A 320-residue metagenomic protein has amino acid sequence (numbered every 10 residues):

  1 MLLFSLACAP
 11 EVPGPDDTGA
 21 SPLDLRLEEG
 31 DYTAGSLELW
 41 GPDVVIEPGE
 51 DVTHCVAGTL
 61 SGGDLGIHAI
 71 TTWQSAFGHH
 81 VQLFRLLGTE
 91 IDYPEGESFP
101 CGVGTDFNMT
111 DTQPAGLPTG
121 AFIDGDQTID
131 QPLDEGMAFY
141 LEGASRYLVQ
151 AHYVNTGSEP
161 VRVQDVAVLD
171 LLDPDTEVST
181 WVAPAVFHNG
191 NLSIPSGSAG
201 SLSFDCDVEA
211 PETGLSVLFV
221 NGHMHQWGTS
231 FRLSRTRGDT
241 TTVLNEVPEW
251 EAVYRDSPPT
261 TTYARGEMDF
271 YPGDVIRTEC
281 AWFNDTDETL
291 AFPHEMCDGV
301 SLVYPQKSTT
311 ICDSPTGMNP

Functional and structural regions predicted by a protein language model:
M1-L25: Ser/Thr-rich, Pro/Gly/Ala-heavy low-complexity intrinsically disordered linkers and tails of secreted extracellular
S21-P320: Beta-strand-centric surfaces of beta-sandwich/beta-rich domains
